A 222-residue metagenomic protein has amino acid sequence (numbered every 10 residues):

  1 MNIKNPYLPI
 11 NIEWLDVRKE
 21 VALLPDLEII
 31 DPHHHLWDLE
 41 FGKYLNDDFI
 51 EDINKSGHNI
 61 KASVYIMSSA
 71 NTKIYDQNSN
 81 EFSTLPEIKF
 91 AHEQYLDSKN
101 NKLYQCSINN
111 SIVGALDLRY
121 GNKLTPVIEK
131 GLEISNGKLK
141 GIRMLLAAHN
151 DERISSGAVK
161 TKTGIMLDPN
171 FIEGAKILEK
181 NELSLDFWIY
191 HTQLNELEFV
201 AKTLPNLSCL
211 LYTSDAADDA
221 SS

Functional and structural regions predicted by a protein language model:
M1-S214: Helix-coil boundary/capping segments in enzymes
Y212-S222: Single conserved hydrophobic/aromatic residue that forms the stacking wall/gate of nucleotide- or nucleobase-binding
